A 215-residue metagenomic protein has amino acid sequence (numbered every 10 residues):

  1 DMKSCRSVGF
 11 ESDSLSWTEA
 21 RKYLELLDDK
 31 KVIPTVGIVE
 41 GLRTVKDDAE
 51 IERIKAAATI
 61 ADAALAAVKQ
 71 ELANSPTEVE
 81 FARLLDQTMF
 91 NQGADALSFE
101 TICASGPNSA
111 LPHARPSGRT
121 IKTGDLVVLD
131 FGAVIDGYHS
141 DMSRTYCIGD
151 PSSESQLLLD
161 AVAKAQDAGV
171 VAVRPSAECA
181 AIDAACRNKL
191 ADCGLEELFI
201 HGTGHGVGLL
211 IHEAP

Functional and structural regions predicted by a protein language model:
D1-P215: Active-site neighborhoods and metal-handling regions in enzymes and metal-associated proteins
